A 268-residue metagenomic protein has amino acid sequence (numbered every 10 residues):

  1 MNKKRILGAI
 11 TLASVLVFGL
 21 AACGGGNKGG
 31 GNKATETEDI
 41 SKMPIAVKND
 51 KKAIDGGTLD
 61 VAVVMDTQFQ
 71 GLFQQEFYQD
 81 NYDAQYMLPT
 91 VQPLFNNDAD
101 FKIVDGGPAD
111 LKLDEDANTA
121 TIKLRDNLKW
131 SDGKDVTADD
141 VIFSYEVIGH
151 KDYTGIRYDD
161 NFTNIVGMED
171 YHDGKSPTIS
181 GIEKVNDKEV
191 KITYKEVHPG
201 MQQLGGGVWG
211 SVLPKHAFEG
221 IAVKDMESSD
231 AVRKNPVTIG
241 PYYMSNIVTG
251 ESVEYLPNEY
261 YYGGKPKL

Functional and structural regions predicted by a protein language model:
M1-G8: Bacterial Sec-dependent N-terminal signal peptides
G19-A22: C-terminal motif of bacterial Sec signal peptides marking the signal peptidase cleavage site
G24-G26: Bacterial signal peptide processing site
D55-M65, T119-K123, V141-S144, V190-K191 (+3 more regions): Short, well-ordered beta-strand elements
D60-E115, V237: N-terminal lobe/hinge region of extracytoplasmic solute-binding protein
A109-G155: Aromatic- and charge-enriched surface segment that lines or borders ligand/interaction sites
D160-E219: Surface-exposed binding/hinge segments that line and control ligand-binding clefts or catalytic entry sites
G206-P266: Gly/Pro-rich hinge or "lid" segments in bacterial periplasmic/extracellular proteins
